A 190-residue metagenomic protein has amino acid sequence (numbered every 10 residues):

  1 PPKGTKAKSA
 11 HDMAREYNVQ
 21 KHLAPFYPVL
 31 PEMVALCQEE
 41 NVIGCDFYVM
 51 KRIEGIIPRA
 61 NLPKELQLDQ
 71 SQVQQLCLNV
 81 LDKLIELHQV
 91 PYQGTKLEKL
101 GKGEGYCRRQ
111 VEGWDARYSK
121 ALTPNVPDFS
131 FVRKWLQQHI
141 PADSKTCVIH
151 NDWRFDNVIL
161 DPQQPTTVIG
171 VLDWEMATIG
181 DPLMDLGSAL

Functional and structural regions predicted by a protein language model:
P1-V148, P162-T166: ATP-binding pocket architecture of kinase catalytic cores
D82, E86, F155-D156, V171: Charged/polar interaction segments and conserved charged motifs
C147-V148, R154, D161-L190: Active-site Asp-x-Gly
